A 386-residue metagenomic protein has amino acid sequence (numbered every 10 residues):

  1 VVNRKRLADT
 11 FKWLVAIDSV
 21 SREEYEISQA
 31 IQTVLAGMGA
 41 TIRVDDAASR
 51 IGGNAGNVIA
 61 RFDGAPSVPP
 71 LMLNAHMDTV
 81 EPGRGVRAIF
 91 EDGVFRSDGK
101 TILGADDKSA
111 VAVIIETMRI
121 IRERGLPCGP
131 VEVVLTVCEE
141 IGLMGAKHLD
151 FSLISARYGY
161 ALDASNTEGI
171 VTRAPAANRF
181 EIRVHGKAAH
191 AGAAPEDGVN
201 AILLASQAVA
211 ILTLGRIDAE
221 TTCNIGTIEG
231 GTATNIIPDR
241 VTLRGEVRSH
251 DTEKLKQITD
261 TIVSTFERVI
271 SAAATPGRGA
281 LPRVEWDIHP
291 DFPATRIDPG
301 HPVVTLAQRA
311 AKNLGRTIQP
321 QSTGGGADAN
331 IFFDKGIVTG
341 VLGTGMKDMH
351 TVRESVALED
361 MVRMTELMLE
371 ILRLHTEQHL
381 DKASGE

Functional and structural regions predicted by a protein language model:
V1-Y25, P290, K347-T351: N-terminal capping segment at the start of a domain
V20-S67: A non-catalytic alpha/beta surface segment that caps or lines the substrate-entry region of metallo-dependent hydrolase
V34, G53-N57, R61, S67-P130 (+3 more regions): Active-site metal-coordination/substrate-binding segment of hydrolases, especially metallo-dependent peptidases
A48-R50, M77-T79, V134-G142, A164-N166 (+2 more regions): Acidic, glycine-rich active-site loops and adjacent beta-strand->loop/helix elements that engage anionic groups
D78-G93, V171-R183, R309, G340: Acidic-glycine-rich active-site phosphate/pyrophosphate-binding loop
F90-I102, H185-A189, L314-G315, M346-H350: Glycine/charged-rich beta-loop-alpha catalytic/anionic-binding loops adjacent to active sites
T101-P175, I217, T234-N235, E246 (+2 more regions): Acidic/histidine-rich catalytic neighborhood of metal-dependent amide-processing enzymes
A201-E386: Metal-dependent amide/peptide-bond hydrolase catalytic core, centered on the "pita-bread" metallohydrolase fold
